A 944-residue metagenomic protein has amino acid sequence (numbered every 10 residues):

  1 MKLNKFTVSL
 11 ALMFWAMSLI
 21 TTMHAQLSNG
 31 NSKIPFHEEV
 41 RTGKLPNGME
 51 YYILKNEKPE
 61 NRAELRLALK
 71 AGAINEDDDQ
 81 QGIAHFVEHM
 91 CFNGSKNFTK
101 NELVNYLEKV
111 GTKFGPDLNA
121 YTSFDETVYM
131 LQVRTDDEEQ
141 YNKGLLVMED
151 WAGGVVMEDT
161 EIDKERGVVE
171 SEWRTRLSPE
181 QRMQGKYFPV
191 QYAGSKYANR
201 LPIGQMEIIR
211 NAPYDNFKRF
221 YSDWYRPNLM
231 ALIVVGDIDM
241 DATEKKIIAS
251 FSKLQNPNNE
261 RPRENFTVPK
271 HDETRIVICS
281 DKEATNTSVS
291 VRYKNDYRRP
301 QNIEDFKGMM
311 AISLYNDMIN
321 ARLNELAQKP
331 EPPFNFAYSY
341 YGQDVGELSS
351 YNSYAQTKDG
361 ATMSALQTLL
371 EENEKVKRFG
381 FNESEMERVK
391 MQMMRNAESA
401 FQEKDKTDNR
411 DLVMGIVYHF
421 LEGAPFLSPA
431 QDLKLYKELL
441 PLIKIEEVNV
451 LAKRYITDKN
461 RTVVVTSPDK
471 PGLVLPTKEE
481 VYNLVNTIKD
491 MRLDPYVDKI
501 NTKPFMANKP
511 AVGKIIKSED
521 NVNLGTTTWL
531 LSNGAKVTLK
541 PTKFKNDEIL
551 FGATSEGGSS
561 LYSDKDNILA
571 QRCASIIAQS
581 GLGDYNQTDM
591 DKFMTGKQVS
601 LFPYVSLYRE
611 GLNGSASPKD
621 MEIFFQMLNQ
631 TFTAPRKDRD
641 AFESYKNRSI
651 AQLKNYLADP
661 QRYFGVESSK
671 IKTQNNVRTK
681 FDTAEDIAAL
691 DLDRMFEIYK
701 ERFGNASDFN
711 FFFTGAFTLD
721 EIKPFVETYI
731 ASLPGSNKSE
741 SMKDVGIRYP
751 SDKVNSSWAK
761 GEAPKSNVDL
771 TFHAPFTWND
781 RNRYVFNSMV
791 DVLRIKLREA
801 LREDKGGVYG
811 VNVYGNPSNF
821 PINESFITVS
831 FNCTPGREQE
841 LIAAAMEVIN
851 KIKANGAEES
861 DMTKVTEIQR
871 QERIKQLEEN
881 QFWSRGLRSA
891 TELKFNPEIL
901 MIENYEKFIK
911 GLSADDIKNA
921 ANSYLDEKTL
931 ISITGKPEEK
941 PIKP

Functional and structural regions predicted by a protein language model:
M1-L27: Bacterial Sec-dependent N-terminal signal peptides
H24-I53, D239-D305, M309, N316-N320 (+10 more regions): Proteolytic maturation boundary segments
Y52-L54, P59-E76, G82-A84, N101-D150 (+15 more regions): M16 family metallopeptidases and their MPP-like homologs
I83-C91, Y315, C573: Active-site His/Glu-centered metal-binding helix of metallohydrolases
M90-F98: Metal-associated gating/positioning segment near the N- to mid-region
N119, Y221-W224, S280-D281, G342-V345 (+6 more regions): Replace "in large, NTP-powered and nucleic-acid-processing enzymes" with "in large, NTP-powered factors and other
E161-R174, S178-L229, V234-V235, M240-I247 (+3 more regions): Hydrophobic, small-residue-rich alpha-helical packing segments that form membrane-like cores
N211, D215-I248, T679-F681, I687-T728: Internal metal/ion-chelating core segments
